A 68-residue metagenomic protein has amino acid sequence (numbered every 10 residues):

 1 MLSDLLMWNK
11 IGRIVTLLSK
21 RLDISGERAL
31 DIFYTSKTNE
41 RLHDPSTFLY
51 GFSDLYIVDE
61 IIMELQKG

Functional and structural regions predicted by a protein language model:
M1-G68: C-terminal alpha-helical interaction appendages
